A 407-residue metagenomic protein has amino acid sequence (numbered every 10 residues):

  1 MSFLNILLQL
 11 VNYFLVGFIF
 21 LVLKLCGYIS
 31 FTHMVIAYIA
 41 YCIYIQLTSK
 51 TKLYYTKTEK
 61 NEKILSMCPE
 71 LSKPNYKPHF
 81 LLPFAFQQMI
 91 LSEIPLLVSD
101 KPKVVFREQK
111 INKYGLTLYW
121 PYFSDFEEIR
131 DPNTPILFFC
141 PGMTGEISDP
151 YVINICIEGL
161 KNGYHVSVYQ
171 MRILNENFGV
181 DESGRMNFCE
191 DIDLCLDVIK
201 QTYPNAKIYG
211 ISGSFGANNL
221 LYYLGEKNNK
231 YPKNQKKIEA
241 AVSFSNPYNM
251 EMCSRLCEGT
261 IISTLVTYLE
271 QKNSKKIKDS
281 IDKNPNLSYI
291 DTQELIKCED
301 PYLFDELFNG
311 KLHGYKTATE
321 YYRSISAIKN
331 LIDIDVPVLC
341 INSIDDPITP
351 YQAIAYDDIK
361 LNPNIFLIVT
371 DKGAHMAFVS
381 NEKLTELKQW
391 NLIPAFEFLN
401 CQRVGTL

Functional and structural regions predicted by a protein language model:
M1-C68: Terminal single-pass membrane anchor helices
I39-L65, Q201-H313: Alpha/beta-hydrolase-fold enzymes
P78-P132, V379, T385: N-terminal cap/lid segment of alpha/beta-hydrolase-fold proteins
F123-N177, L194, V198: Short, surface-exposed "cap/lid" segments of acyl-processing enzymes
R172-Y209: Catalytic nucleophile-loop/oxyanion-hole region of alpha/beta-hydrolase and closely related hydrolase-like folds
L307-N330: Active-site nucleophile elbow and catalytic-triad environment of alpha/beta-hydrolase enzymes
I334, C340-N342, D346: Short beta-strand/loop motif that positions the catalytic acidic residue of the alpha/beta-hydrolase fold
D371-G373, A377-L407: Catalytic active-site module of serine/aspartate enzymes centered on a nucleophile-bearing elbow/loop
